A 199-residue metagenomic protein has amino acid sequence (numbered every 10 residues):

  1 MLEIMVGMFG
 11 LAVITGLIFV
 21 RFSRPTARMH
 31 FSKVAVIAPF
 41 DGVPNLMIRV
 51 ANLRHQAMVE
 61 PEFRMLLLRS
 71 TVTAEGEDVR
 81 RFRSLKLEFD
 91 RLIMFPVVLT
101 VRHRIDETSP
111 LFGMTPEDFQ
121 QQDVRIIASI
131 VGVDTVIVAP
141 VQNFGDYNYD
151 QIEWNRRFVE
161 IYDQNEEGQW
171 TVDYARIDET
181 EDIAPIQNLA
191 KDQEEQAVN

Functional and structural regions predicted by a protein language model:
M1-M29: Pore domain of cation channels
L2, I18, F31, M65 (+1 more regions): Generic structural hydrophobic/aromatic packing signal, biased to beta-strands
R21-F40, P44: Low-complexity, acidic Ser/Thr/Pro/Gly-rich terminal tails and inter-domain linkers that flank the onset of structured
S23-R24, L85-F89, E167-G168: Short alpha-helical linear motifs
V36-D163: Membrane-proximal, non-transmembrane interaction regions of membrane/secretory-pathway proteins
V136-N199: Acidic, serine/threonine- and proline-rich intrinsically disordered appendage/tail regions
